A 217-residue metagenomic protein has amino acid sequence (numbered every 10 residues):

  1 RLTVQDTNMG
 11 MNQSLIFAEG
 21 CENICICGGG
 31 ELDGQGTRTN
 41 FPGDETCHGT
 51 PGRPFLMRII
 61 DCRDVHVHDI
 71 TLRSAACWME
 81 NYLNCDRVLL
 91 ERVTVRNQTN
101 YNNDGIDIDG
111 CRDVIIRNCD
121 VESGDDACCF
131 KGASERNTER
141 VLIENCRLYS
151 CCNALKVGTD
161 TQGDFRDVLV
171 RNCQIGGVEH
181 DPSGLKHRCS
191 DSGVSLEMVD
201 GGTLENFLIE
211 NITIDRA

Functional and structural regions predicted by a protein language model:
R1-A217: Extracellular/periplasmic carbohydrate-active domains that bind, remodel, or depolymerize complex polysaccharides
